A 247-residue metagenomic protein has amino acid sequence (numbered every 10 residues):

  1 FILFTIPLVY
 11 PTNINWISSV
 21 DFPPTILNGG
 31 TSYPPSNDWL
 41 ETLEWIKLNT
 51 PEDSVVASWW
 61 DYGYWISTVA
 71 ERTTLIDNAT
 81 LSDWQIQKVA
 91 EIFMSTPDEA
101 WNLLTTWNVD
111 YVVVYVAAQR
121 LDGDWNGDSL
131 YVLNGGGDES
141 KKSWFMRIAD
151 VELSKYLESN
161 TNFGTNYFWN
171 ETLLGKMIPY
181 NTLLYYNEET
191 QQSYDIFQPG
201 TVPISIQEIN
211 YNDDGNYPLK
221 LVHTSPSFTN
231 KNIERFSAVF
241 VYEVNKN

Functional and structural regions predicted by a protein language model:
I2-N247: Extracytoplasmic
